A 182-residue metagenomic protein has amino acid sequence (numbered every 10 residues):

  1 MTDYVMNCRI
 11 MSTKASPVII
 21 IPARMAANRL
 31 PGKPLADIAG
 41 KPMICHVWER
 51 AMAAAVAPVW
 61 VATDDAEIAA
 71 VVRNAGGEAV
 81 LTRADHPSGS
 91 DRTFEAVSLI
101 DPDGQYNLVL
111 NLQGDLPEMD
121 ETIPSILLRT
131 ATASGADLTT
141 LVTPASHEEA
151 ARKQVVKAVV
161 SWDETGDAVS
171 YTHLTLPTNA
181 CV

Functional and structural regions predicted by a protein language model:
T13-T63: N-terminal glycine-rich phosphate-binding loop and ensuing alpha1 helix
V56, G104-Y106, G135-A136: Short, high-confidence coil segments that cap the C-terminus of an alpha-helix and link into the following beta-strand
W60, E67-L112, L116-I126: Short phosphate-binding loop-to-helix
T122-S146: Conserved donor-nucleotide/metal-binding helix-loop-beta segment in metal-dependent transferases, i.e., the alpha-helix
E149-Y171: Conserved catalytic core of nucleotide-sugar-dependent glycosyltransferases
T172-T178: Conserved small/polar residues in nucleotide/adenosyl-binding loops
